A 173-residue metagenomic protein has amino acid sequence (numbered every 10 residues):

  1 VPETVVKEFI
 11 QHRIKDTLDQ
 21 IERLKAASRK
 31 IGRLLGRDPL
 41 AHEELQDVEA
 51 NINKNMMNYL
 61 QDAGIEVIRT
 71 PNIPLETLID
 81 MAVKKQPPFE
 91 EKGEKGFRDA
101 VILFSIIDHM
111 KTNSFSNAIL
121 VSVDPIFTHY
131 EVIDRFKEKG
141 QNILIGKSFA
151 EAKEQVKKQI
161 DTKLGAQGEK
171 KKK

Functional and structural regions predicted by a protein language model:
V1-S116, I126-K173: Active-site-proximal, substrate-binding regions of enzyme catalytic domains and RNA-binding/basic surfaces
A118-S122: Nucleic-acid nuclease catalytic cores
